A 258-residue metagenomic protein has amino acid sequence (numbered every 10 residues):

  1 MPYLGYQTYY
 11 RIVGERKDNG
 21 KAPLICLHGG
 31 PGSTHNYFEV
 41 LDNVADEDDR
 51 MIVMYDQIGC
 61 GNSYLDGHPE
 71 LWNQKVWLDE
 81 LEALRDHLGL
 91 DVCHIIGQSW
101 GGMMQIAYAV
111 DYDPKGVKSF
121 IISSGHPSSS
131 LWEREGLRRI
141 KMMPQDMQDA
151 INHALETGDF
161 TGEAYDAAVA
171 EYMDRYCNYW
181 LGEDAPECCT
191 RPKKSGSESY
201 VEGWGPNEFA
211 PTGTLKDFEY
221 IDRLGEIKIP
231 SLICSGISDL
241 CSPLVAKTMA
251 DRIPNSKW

Functional and structural regions predicted by a protein language model:
L4-D66, E70: Conserved HGGG/HGGXW glycine-rich cap/lid loop of the alpha/beta-hydrolase fold
P23-G30, S99, G125, G236: Glycine-rich His-Gly loop
V53-W100: Active-site loop/oxyanion-hole signature of alpha/beta-hydrolase fold enzymes
D91-R138: Conserved hydrolase catalytic core segment
G116-K118, I253-S256: Core-facing hydrophobic residues within beta-strands of well-ordered domains
K141-G225, I229, T248: Alpha/beta-hydrolase
K228, L232-D239: Conserved strand-to-loop "acid loop" that flanks and positions the catalytic carboxylate
L240-V245: Conserved alpha/beta-hydrolase "acid-adjacent" motif
